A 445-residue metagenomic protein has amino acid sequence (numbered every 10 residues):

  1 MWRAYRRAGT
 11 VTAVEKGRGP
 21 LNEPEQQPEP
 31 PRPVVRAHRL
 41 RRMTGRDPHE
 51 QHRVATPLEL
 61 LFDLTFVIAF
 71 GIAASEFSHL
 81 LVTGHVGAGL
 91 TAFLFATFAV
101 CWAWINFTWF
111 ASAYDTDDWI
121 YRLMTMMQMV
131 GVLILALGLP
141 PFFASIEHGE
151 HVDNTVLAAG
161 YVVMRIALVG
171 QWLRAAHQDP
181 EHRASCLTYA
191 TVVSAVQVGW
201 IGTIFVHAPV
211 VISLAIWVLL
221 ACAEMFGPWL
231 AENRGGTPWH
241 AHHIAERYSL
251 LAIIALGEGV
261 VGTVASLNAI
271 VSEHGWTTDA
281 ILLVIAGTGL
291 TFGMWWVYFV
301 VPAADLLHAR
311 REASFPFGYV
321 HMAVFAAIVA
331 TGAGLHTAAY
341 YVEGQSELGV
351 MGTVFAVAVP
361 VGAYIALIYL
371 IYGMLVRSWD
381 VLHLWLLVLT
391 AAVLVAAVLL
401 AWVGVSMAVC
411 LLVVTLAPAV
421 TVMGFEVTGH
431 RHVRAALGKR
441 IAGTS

Functional and structural regions predicted by a protein language model:
G17-L61, T65-G71, F93-Y114, W119-L123 (+4 more regions): Predominantly late transmembrane helices and immediately cytosolic-facing juxtamembrane segments
A74-A88: Short, hydrophobic transmembrane alpha-helix segments
E150: His/Asp/Glu-rich metal-coordinating catalytic cores of metallo-dependent phosphodiesterases/hydrolases acting on
V211-S213, G404-V414: Loop-to-transmembrane alpha-helix initiation sites
S378, V398-V409: Membrane-helix boundary connector in multi-pass membrane proteins
